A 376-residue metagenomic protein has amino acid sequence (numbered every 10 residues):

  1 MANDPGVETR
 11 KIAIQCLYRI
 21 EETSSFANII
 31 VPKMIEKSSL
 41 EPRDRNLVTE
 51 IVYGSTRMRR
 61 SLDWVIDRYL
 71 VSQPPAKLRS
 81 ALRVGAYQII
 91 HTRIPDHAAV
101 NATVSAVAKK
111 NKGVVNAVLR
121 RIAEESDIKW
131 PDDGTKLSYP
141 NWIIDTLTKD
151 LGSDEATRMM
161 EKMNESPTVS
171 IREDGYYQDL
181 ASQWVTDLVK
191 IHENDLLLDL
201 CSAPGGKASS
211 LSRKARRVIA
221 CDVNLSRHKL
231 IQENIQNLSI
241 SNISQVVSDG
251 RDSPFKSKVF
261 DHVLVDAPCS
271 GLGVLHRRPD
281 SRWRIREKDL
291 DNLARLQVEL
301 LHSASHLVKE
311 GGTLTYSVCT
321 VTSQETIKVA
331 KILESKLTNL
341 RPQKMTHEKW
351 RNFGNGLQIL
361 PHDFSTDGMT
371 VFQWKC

Functional and structural regions predicted by a protein language model:
M1-C376: S-adenosylmethionine
